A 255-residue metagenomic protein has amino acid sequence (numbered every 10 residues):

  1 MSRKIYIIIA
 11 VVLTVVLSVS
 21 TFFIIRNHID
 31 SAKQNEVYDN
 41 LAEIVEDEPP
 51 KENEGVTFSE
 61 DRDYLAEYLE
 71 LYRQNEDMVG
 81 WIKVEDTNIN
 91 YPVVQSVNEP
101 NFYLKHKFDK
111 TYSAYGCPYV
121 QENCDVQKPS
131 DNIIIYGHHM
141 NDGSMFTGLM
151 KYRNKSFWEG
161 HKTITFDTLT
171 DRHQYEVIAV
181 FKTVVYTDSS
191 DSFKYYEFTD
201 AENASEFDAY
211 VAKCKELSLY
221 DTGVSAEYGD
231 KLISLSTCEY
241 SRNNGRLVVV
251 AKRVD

Functional and structural regions predicted by a protein language model:
M1-T14: N-terminal Sec-pathway targeting helices
S20-D255: Solvent-exposed, non-transmembrane regions of membrane-associated and secreted proteins
